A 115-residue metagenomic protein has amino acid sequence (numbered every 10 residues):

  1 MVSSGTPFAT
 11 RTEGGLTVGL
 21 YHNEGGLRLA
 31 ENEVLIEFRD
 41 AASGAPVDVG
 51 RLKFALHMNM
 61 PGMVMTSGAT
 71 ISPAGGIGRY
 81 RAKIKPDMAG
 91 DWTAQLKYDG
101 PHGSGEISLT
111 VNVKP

Functional and structural regions predicted by a protein language model:
M1-P115: Contiguous segments within soluble domain cores/interaction surfaces
